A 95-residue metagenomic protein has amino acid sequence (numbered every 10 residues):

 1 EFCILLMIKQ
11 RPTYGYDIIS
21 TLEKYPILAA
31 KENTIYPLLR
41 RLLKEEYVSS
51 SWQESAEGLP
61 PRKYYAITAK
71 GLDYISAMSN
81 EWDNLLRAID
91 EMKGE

Functional and structural regions predicted by a protein language model:
E1-Y36: N-terminal helix-turn-helix DNA-binding core of bacterial DNA-binding proteins
A29-N33, L59-P61, S76: Non-catalytic, surface-exposed connector residues within folded enzymatic/regulatory domains
R41: Alpha-helical DNA-recognition elements
E45-P61, A66: Beta-hairpin "wing" of winged helix-turn-helix
I67-G71: Accessory beta->alpha helical hairpin/"wing" motif in late/C-terminal subdomains of nucleic-acid enzymes
L72-E95: Amphipathic alpha-helical dimerization/coiled-coil segments that flank or bridge DNA-binding/regulatory modules
